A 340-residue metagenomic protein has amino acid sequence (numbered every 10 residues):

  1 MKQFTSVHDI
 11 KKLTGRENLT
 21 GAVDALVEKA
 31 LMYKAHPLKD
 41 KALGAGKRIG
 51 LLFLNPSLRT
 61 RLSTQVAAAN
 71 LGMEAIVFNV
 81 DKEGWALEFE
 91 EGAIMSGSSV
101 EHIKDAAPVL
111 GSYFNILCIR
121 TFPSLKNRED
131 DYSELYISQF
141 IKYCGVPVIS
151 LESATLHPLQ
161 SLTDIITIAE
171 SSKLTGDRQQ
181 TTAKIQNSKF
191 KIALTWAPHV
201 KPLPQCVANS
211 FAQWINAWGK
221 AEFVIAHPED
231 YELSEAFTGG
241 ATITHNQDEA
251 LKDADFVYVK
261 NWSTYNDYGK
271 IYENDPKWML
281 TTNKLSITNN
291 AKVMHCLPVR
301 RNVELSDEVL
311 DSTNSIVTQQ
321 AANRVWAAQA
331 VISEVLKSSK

Functional and structural regions predicted by a protein language model:
M1-L62, V66: Positively charged, low-complexity intrinsically disordered leader regions
G21, K173-F190, K340: Short, basic, low-complexity termini and linkers enriched in Ser/Thr/Gly/Pro that act as targeting/leader peptides
A42-L51, P56-A169, R300-R301: Phosphate/diphosphate ligand-binding glycine-rich loop within oxidoreductases
L54-I76, A169-L174, S188-V259: Glycine-rich phosphate/diphosphate-binding loop of Rossmann-like nucleotide-binding domains
C144-V146, G219-A221, S286-K292: A short helix->loop->beta-strand "cap" motif at the edges of active sites that frequently abuts
A236-S315: Rossmann-like adenosine-cofactor binding region
D311-K340: C-terminal helix-to-coil terminal segments
